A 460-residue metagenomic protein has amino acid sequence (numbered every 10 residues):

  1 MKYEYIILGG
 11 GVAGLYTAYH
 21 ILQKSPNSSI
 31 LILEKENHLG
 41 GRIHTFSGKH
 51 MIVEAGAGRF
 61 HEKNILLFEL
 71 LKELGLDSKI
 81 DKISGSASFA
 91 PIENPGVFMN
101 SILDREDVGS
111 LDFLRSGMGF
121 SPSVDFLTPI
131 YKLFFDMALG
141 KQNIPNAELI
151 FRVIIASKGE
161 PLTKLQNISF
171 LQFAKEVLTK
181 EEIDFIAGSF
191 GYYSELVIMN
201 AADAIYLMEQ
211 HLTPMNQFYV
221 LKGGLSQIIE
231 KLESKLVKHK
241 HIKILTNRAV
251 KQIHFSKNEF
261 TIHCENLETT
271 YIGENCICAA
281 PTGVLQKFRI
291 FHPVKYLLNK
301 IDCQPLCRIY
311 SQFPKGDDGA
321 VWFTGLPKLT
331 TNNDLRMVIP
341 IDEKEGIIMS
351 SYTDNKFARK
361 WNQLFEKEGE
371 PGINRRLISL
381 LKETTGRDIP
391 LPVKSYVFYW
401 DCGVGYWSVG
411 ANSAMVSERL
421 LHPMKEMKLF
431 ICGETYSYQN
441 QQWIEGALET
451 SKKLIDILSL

Functional and structural regions predicted by a protein language model:
Y3-I32: N-terminal Rossmann-like FAD-binding beta1-loop-alpha1 element of flavoenzymes
Y16, K24, E259, T331-L460: Conserved flavin/dinucleotide-binding core of flavoenzymes
L22-G48: Glycine-rich FAD pyrophosphate-binding loop
M51-G140: Dinucleotide-binding Rossmann-like beta1-alpha1 core, especially the glycine-rich loop that anchors the ADP
N94-D104, K251, S256-F260, C264 (+1 more regions): Charged, often glycine-rich, active-site loop that binds/positions anionic groups
F135-A249, S256, R289: Active-site/ligand-binding neighborhood in enzyme catalytic cores
H254-F255, I262-V321: Central helical "cap/lid" subdomain
